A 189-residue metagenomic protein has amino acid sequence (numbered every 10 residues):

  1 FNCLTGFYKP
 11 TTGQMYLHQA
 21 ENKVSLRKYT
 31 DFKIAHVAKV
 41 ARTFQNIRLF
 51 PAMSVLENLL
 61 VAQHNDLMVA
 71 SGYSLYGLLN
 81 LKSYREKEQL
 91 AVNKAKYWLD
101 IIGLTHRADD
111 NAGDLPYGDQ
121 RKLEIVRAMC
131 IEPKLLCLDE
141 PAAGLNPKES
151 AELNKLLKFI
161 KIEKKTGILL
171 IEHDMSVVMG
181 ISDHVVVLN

Functional and structural regions predicted by a protein language model:
T5: Helix-to-loop junction immediately C-terminal to a conserved catalytic motif
K9, N22-I47, K82-Q89: ABC ATPase NBD coupling module
V40, L156-L170, D174, G180 (+1 more regions): Conserved catalytic loops of ABC-family nucleotide-binding domains
S71-R107, K155-F159: Conserved ABC ATPase "signature" region
I125: Hydrophobic anchor residue at the start of the ABC signature
E132: Conserved catalytic motifs of ABC-family nucleotide-binding domains
L136-E140: Catalytic Walker B motif of ABC-type/P-loop ATPase nucleotide-binding domains
